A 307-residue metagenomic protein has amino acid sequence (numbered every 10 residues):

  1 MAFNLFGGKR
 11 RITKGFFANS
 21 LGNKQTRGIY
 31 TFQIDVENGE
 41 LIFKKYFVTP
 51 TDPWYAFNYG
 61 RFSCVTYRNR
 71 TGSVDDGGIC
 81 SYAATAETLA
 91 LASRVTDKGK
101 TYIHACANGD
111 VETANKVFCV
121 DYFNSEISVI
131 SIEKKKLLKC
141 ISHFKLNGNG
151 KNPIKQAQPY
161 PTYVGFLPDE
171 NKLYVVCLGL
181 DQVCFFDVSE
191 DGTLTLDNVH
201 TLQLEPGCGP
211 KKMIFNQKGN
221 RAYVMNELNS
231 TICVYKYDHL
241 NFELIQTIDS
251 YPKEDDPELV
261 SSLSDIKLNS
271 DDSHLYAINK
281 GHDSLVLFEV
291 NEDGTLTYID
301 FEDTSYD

Functional and structural regions predicted by a protein language model:
G22-Q25, N69-S73, F123-E126, L180-Q182 (+2 more regions): Short glycine/acidic-enriched loop and turn motifs that connect beta-strands
Q25, P50-G60, K98-A114, N147-E170 (+3 more regions): Beta-rich, blade/repeat-based domains predominating in secreted/periplasmic proteins but also intracellular
F32-G39, Y82-T88, V129-K139, F186-L194 (+2 more regions): Short loop/turn segments immediately following beta-strands, especially the blade-tip and inter-blade linker loops
I42-G109: Blade-loop segments of beta-propeller domains
I42-V48, A90-T96, I141-F144, G148-K155 (+3 more regions): A short beta-strand motif characteristic of beta-propeller blades
E170-S230: Loop-centered beta-sheet repeat module
S261-E292, F301-D307: Loop/turn-rich, solvent-exposed surfaces of beta-rich toroidal or solenoidal domains
